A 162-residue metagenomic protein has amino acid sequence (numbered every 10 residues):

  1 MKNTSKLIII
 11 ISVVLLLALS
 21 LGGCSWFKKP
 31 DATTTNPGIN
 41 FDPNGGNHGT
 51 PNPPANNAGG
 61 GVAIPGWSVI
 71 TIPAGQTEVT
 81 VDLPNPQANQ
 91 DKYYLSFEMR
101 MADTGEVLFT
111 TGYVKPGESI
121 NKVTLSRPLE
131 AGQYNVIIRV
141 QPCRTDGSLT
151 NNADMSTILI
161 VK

Functional and structural regions predicted by a protein language model:
N3-K28: Sec-dependent N-terminal signal peptides of Gram-positive bacterial secreted proteins and lipoproteins
G23-F97, T145-K162: Primarily secretory-pathway and cell-envelope proteins
V81, S119-R127: Exposed aromatic-hydrophobic patches
D103-G112: Surface-exposed loop/edge segments in extracytoplasmic proteins
G112-S119: Short proline/glycine- and polar residue-rich coil/turn motifs
Y113, T124, I158-I160: Generic structural detector for well-ordered beta-strands
E130-Y134: A glycine-anchored, Pro-Gly-centered beta-turn/N-cap motif
R139-C143: Beta-strand-rich extracellular modules
